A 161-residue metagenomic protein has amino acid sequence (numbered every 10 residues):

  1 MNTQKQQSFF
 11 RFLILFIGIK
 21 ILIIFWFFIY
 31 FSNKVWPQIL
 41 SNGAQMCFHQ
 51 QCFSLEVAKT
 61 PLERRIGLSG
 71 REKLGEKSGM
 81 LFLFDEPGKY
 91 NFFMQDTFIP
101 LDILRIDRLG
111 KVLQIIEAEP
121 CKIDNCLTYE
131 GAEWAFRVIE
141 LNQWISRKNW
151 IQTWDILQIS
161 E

Functional and structural regions predicted by a protein language model:
M1-Q7, R11-G18: Short, low-complexity, charge-dense intrinsically disordered segments
Q7-F10, I23, P120: Intrinsic structural disorder/low-complexity segments
F16-Y30: Hydrophobic membrane-insertion alpha-helices, especially the h-region of bacterial N-terminal signal peptides
S32-E161: Compact, glycine-rich, soluble single-domain proteins
